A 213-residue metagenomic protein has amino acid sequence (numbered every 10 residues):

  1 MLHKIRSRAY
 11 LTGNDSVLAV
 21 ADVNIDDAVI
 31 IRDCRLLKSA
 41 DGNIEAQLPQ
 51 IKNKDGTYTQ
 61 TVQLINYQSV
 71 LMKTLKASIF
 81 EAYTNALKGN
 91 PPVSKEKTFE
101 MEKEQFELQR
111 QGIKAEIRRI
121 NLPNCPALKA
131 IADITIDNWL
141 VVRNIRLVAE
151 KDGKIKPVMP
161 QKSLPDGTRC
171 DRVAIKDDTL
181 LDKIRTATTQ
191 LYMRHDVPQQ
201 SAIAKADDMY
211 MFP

Functional and structural regions predicted by a protein language model:
M1-P213: Single-stranded nucleic acid-binding surfaces, predominantly the OB-fold ssDNA-binding core
